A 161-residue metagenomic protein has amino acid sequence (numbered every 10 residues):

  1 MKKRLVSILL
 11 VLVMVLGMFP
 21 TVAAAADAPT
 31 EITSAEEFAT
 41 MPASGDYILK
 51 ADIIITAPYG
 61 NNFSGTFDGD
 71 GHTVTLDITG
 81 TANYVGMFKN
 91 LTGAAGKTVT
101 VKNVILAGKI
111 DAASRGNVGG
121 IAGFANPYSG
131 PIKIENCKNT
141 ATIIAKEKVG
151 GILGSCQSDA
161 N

Functional and structural regions predicted by a protein language model:
M1-L10: Positively charged n-region of N-terminal signal peptides that target proteins for export
L16-A24: C-terminal segment of classical bacterial N-terminal signal peptides
A24-N161: Surface-exposed repetitive/solenoidal architectures
